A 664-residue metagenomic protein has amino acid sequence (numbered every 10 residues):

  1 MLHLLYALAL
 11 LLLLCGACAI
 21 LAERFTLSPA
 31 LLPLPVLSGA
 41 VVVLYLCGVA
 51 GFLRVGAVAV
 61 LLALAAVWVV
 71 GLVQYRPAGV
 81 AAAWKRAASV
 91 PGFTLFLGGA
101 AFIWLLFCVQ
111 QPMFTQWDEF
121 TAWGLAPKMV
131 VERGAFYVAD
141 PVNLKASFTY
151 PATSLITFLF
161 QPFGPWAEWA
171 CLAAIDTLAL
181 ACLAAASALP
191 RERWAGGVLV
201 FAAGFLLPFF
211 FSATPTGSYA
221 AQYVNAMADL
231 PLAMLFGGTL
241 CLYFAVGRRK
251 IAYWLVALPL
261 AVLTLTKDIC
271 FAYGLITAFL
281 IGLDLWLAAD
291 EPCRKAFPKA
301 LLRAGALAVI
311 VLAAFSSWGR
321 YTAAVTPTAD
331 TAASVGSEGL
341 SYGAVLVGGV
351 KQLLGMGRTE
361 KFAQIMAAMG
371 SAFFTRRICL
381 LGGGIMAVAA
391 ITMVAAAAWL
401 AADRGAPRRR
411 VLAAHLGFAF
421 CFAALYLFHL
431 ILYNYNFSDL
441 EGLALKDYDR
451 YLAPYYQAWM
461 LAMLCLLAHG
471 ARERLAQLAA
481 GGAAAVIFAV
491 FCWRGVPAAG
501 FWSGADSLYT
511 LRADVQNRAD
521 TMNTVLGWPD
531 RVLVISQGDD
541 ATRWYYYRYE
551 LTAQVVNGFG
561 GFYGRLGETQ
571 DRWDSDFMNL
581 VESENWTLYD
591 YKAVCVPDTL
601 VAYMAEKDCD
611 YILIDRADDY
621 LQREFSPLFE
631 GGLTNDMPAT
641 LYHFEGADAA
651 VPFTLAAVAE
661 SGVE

Functional and structural regions predicted by a protein language model:
M1-A87: Membrane-embedded, hydrophobic transmembrane alpha-helices
V43-G48, L240, A252-D268, A272-F279: Membrane-interface alpha helices of multi-pass inner-membrane proteins
F102-L199: Active-site lumenal/periplasmic loops and adjacent helix-entry segments of GT-C-fold, multi-pass membrane
Q111-F114, I156, L287, F297-A397: Membrane-lumen/periplasm interface segments of specific transmembrane helices in polyprenyl phosphate-linked
K128, A228-L235, A272-Y273, A423 (+1 more regions): Hydrophobic/aromatic-rich transmembrane helices and adjacent perimembrane loops
I251-L260, F297-V311, L467-A498: Signature aromatic-anchored transmembrane alpha helix within multi-pass, membrane-resident enzymes that catalyze glycan
T326, A485-Y546, E664: Membrane-embedded, lumen/periplasm-facing catalytic core of multi-pass transferases that use lipid-linked donors
M522-R572, D615-D618: Short periplasmic/luminal acceptor-recognition loop of GT-C membrane glycosyltransferases, typified by
